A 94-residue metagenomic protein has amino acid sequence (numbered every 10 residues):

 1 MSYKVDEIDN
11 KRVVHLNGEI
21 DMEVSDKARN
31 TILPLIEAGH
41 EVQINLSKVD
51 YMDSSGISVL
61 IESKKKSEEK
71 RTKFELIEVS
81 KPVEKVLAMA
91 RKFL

Functional and structural regions predicted by a protein language model:
M1-S2, L94: Absolute protein N-terminus
S2-Y3, P34: Short leucine-rich amphipathic alpha-helices used at interfaces
Y3-R29, S47: STAS-typified acidic loop motif
M22-L94: Amphipathic alpha-helical interaction surfaces in cytosolic regulatory modules
